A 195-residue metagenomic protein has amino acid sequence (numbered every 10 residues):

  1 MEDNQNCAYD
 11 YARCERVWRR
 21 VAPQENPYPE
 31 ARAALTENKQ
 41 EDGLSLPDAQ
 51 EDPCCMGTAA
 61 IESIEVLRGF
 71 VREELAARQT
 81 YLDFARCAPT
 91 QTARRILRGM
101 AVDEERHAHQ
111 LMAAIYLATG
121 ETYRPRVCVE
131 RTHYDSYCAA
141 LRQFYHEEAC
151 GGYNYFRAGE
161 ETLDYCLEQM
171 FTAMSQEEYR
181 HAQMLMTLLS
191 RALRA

Functional and structural regions predicted by a protein language model:
M1-A195: Non-heme di-metal
